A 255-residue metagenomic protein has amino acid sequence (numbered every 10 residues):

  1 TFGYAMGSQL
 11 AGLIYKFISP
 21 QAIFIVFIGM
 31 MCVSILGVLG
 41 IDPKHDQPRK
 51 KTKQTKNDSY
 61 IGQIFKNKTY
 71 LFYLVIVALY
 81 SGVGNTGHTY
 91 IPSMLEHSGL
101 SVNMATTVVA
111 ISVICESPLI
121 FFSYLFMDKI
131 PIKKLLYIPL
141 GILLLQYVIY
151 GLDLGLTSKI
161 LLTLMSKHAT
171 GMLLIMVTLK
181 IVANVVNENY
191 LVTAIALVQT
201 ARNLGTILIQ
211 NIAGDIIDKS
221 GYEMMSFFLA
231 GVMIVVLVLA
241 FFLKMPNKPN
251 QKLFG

Functional and structural regions predicted by a protein language model:
G3-Y15, P92, I209-I217: Small-residue (Gly/Pro/Ala) motifs that create kinks and tight helix-helix packing interfaces
Y15, L119-P131, I217-D218: Helix-to-loop junctions at the C-terminal end of transmembrane segments in multipass secondary transporters
A22-G40, M225-F242: Symmetry-related core transmembrane helices of the 12-TM Major Facilitator Superfamily/SLC fold
V38-T52, F242-L253: Helix-loop junctions on the cytosolic side of multi-pass membrane transporters, especially the intracellular loop
P43-L74: Juxtamembrane intracellular "pre-TM" segments in multi-pass secondary transporters
Y70-T107: Extracytoplasmic gate region of multi-pass secondary transporters
K134-T178: C-terminal transmembrane helical hairpin of 12-TM major facilitator-type secondary transporters
Y190-K219: A late C-terminal transmembrane helix in Major Facilitator Superfamily
